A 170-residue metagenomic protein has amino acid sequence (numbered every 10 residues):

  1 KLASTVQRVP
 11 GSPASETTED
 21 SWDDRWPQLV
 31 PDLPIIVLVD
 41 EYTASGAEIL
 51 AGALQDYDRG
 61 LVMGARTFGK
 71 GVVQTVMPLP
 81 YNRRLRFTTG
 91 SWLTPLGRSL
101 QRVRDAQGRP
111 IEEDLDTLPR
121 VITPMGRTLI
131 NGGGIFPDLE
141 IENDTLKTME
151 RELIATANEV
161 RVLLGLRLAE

Functional and structural regions predicted by a protein language model:
K1-L38, Y42-S45, G71-P78, N82 (+1 more regions): Gly/Ser/Thr-rich loop/hinge elements
T5, S12, L38-D40, G52 (+3 more regions): Generic beta-strand/beta-sheet core signal
D32-I35, A47-A51, Q55, G60 (+1 more regions): Extracytoplasmic/secreted envelope proteins and their assembly/folding machinery, especially bacterial periplasmic
I35-L38, L54, G97, G126: Terminal peptide-recognition signature
Y57-K70: Short, well-structured beta-strand/strand-turn elements
T75, S91-R102: Extended catalytic-interface subdomain
R84-L96, P124, L129-I130: Flexible loop/hinge segments at secondary-structure junctions
S99-E170: Conserved functional hotspot residues or short segments at active or partner-binding sites across diverse domains
